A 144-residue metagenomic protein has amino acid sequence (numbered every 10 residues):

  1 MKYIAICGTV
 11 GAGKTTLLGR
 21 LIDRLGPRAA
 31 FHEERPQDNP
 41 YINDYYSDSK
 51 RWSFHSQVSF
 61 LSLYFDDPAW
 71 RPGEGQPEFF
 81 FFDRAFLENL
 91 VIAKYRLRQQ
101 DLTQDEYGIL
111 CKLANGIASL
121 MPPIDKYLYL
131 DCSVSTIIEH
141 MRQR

Functional and structural regions predicted by a protein language model:
M1-Y3, P77: Pre-Walker A (Motif I) flank of P-loop NTPase domains
I6: Hydrophobic anchor at the beta1->P-loop junction of P-loop NTPases
T9: P-loop (Walker A) phosphate-binding loop of NTP-binding proteins
K14: Conserved lysine of the Walker
L17, L21: Hydrophobic positions on the alpha1 helix immediately C-terminal to the Walker A/P-loop
D23-Y64, V91: Conserved substrate/cofactor phosphate-moiety recognition/catalytic segment in nucleotide-dependent phosphotransferases
L63-D105: A basic- and aromatic-enriched beta-loop-alpha substructure that forms the phosphate/nucleotide- and DNA/RNA-contacting
D83-A85, E106-C111, M121-M141: Conserved phosphate-donor/acceptor-positioning beta-strand/loop module used by diverse small-molecule
